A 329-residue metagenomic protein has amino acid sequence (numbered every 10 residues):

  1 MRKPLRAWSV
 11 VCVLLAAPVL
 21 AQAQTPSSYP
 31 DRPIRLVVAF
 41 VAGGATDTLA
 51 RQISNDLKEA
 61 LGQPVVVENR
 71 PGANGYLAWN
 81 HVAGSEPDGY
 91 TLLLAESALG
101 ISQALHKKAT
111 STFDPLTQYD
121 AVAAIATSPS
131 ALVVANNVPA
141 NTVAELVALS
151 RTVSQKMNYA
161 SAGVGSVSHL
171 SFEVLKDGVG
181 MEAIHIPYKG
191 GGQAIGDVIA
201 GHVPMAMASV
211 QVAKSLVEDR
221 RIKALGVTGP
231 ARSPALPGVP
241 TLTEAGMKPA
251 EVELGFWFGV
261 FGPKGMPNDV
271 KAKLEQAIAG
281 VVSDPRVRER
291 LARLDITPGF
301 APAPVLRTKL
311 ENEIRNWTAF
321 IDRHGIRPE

Functional and structural regions predicted by a protein language model:
M1-D31, A144, P328-E329: Short, low-complexity disordered leader/linker segments with a strong preference for bacterial N-terminal type II
A23-Q118, K156, V164, G180-M207 (+3 more regions): N-terminal (or domain-start) structured segment
D31-P33, D177-M181, N268-E329: An extracytoplasmic/periplasmic, membrane-proximal ligand-sensing/linker region
A45, L49, I53, N74 (+14 more regions): Stable alpha-helical elements in mature extracytoplasmic
G84-Y90, Q103-Q193, L242-M247, W257-R290: Hinge/capping helix and adjacent helix->loop/strand transition within the periplasmic-binding protein
A98-K108, E173-G178, M205-V239, T318: A ligand-binding cleft/hinge motif common to bilobed small-molecule-binding domains
